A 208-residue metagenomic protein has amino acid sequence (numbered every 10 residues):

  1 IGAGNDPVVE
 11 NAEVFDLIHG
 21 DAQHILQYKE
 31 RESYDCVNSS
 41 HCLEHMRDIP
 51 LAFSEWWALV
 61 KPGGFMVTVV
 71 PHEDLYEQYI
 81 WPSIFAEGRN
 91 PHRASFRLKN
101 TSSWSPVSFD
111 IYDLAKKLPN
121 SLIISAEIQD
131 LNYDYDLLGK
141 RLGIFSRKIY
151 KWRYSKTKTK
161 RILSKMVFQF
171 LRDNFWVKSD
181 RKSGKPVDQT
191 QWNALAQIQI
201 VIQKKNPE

Functional and structural regions predicted by a protein language model:
I1-Q78, I200-K204: Conserved SAM-binding loop
P50-W57, F65-E208: S-adenosyl-L-methionine-dependent methyltransferase catalytic module, highlighting the catalytic core
